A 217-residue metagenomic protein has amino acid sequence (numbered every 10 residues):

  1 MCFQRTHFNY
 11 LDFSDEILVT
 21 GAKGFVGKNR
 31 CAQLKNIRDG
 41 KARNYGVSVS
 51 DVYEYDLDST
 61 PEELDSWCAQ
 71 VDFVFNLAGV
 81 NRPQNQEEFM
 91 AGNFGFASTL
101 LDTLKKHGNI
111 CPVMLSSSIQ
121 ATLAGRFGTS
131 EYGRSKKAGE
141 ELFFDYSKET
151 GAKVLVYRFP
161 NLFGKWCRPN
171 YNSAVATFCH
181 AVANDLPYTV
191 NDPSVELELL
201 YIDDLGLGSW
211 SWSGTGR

Functional and structural regions predicted by a protein language model:
R5-G40: N-terminal Rossmann NAD(P)H-binding glycine-rich loop of SDR-like oxidoreductase domains
E16, S98-E141, S147-Y157: Conserved Rossmann-fold NAD(P)-dependent oxidoreductase catalytic core, especially the SDR/UDP-sugar
T20, G24, M90-F94, T129-K137 (+2 more regions): Short-chain dehydrogenase/reductase
R30, V182, S209-G216: Hydrophobic "lid"/C-terminal helical patch of Rossmann-like NAD(P)-dependent dehydrogenase/epimerase domains
K35-L64: Adenosine-cofactor binding site in Rossmann-like domains, unifying the SAM/SAH pocket of S-adenosylmethionine-dependent
V49, E141-W166, H180, L186-V195: Conserved beta-loop-beta element that borders a ligand/cofactor-binding pocket
D58-T99, T103-H107, Q120-F127: NAD(P)H-binding glycine-rich loop region in Rossmannoid oxidoreductase-like domains and their noncatalytic homologs
P169-T177, N191-G214: Substrate-positioning beta->alpha
